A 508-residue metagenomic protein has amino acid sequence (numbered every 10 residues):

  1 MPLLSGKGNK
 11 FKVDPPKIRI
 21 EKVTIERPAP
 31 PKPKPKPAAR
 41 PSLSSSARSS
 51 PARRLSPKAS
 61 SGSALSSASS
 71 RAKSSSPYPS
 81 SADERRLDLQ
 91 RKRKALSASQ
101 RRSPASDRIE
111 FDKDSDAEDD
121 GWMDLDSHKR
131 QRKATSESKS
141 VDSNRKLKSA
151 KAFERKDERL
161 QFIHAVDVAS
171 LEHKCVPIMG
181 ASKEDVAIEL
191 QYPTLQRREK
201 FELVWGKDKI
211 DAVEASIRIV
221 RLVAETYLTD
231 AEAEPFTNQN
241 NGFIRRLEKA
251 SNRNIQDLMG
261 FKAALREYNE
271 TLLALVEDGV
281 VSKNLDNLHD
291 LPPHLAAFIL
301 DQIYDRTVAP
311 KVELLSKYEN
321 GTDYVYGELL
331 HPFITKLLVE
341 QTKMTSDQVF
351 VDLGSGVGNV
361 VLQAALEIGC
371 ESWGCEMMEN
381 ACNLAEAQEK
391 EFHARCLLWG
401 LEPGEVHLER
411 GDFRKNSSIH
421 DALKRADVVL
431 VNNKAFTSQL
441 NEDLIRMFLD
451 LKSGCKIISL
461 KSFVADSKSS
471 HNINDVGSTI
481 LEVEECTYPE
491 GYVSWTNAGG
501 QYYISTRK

Functional and structural regions predicted by a protein language model:
M1-L4, T506-K508: A positional/structural detector of protein chain ends, strongest at the extreme C-terminus and weakly at the extreme
P2-T345: S-adenosyl-L-methionine
T342-K343, G369, G400: Glycine-centered helix-boundary capping/hinge motifs
S346-G356: Conserved class I S-adenosyl-L-methionine
G358-L362: Glycine-rich SAM-binding Motif I of class I
A365-L366: Gly/Ala-rich phosphate-binding loop of Rossmann-like dinucleotide-binding domains, activating on the conserved
E371-E376: Conserved SAM-binding motif I beta-strand of class I
A381-K508: Domain-level detector for long C-terminal conserved domains
